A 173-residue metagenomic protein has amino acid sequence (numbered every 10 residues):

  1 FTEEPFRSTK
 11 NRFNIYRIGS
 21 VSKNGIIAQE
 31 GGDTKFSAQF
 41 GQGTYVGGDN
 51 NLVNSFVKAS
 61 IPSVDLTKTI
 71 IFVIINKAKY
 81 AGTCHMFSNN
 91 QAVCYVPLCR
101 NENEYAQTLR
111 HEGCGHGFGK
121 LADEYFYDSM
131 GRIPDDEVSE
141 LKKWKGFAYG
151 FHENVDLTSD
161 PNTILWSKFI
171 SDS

Functional and structural regions predicted by a protein language model:
F1-L66, N76-Y80, C99-R100, E104: Propeptide-to-catalytic entry region of secreted or membrane-anchored zinc metalloproteases
G25-I27, Y80-Q91, F118: Extracytoplasmic/secreted cell-surface and envelope-processing proteins
G31-D33, F87-N90, D123-Y125: Short secondary-structure boundary/capping segments
T44, V93-C94, A148: Intrinsically disordered, low-complexity N-terminal regions enriched in serine/proline/glycine with scattered basic
I71-I74: Cysteine-clustered segments with highest specificity for TGF-beta superfamily mature ligands
S88-G113: Short pre-active-site segment immediately N-terminal to the catalytic Zn-binding motif
C114-D123: Active-site-flanking alpha-helical
A122-S173: Replace "(M1/M4/M9/M12/WLM)" with "(e.g., M1/M4/M8/M9/M12/M26/WLM)" and add "not limited to" to clarify scope
